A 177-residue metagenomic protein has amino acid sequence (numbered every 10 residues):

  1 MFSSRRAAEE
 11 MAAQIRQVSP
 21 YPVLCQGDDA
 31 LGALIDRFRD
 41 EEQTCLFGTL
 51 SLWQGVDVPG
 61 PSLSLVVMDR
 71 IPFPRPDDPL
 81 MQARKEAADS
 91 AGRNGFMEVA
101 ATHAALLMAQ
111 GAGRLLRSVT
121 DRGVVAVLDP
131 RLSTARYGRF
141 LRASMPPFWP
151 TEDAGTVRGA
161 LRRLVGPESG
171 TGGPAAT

Functional and structural regions predicted by a protein language model:
M1-T177: ASCE RecA-like P-loop NTPase motor cores that couple ATP hydrolysis to mechanical translocation on nucleic acids
